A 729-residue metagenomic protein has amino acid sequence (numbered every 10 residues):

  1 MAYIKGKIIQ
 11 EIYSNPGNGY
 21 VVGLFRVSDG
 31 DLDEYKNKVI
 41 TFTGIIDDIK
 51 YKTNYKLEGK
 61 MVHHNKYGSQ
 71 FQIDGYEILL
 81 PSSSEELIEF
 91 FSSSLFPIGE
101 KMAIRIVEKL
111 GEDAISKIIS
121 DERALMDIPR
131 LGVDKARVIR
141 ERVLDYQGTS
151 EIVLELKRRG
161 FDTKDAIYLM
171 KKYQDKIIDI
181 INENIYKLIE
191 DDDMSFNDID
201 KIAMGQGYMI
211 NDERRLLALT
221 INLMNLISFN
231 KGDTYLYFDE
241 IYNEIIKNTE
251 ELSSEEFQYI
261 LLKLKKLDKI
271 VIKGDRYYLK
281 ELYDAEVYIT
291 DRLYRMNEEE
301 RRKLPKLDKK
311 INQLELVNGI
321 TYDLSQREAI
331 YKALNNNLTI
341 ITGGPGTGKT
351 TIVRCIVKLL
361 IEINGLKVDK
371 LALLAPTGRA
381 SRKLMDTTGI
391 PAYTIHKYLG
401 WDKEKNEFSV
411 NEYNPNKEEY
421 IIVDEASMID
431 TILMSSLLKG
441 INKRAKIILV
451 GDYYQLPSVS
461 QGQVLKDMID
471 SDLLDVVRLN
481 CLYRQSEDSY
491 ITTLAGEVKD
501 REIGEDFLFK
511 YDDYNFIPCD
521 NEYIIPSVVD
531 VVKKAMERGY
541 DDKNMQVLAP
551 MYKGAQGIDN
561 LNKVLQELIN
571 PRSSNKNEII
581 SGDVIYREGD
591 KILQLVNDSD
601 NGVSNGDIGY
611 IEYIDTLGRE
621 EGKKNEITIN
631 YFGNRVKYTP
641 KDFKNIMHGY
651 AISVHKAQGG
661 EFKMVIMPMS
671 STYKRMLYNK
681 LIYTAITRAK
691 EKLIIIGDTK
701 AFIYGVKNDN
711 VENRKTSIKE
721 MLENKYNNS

Functional and structural regions predicted by a protein language model:
M1-R302: Accessory, non-ATPase domains that flank or precede helicase/AAA+ motor cores in DNA-metabolism machines
S94, G343, E425: The Walker A (P-loop) glycine that initiates the GxxxxGKT/S ATP-binding motif of P-loop NTPases
G319-N335: N-terminal pre-P-loop "Q-motif" helix
N335-I341: Pre-Walker A (Motif I) flank of P-loop NTPase domains
I340, T351, C355, L359 (+9 more regions): Conserved helicase motor core of SF1/SF2 NTP-dependent helicases
T342-M385, V450, Y514-I524, V532-G554: Conserved RecA-like ASCE P-loop NTPase motor core of nucleic-acid helicases/translocases
Y454-L593, D598-N601: Conserved helicase motor core of P-loop NTPases
D607-S729: C-terminal accessory regions
